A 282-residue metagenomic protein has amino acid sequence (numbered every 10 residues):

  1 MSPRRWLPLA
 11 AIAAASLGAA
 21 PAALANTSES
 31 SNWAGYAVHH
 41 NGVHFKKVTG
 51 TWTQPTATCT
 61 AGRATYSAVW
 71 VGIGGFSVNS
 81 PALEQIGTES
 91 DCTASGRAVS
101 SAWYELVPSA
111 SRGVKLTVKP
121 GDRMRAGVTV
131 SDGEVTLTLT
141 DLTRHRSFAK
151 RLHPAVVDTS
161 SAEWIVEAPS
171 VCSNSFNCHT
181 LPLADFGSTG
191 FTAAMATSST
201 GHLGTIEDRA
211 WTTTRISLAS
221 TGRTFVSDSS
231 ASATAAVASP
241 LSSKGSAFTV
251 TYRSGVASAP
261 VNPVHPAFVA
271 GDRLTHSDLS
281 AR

Functional and structural regions predicted by a protein language model:
M1-A10: Bacterial N-terminal signal peptides that target proteins for export
A10-A11, S229: A periodicity- and composition-biased signal for non-globular, repetitive helical segments
A14-S16: Sec-dependent N-terminal signal peptides of Gram-positive bacterial secreted proteins and lipoproteins
L24-R282: Exposed, interaction-prone regions of secreted/extracellular proteins
